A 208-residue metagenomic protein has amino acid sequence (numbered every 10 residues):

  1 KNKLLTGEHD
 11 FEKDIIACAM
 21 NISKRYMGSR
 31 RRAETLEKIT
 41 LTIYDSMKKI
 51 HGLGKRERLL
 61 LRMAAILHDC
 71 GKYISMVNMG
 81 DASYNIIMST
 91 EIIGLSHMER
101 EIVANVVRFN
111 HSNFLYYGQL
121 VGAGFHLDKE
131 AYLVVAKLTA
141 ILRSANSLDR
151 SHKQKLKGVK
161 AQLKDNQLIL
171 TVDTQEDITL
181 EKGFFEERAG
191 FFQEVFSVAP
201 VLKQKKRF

Functional and structural regions predicted by a protein language model:
K1-N2, M47: Extended, hydrophobic interaction surfaces within ordered domains
N2-R25, L120: Long, charged amphipathic helices and adjacent flexible linkers at domain junctions
A19-S23, R32, K38-A161: Divalent metal-dependent catalytic cores for phosphoryl transfer on phosphate-bearing substrates
G28: Loop/helix patches that line or flank the sugar-binding groove of alpha-linked glycan CAZymes
I102, R207-F208: Positions that flank functional sites
G122-F125, L202, R207: C-terminal amphipathic alpha-helical interaction region
L148-L202: Low-complexity, glycine/alanine/valine/leucine- and proline-rich hydrophobic stretches
